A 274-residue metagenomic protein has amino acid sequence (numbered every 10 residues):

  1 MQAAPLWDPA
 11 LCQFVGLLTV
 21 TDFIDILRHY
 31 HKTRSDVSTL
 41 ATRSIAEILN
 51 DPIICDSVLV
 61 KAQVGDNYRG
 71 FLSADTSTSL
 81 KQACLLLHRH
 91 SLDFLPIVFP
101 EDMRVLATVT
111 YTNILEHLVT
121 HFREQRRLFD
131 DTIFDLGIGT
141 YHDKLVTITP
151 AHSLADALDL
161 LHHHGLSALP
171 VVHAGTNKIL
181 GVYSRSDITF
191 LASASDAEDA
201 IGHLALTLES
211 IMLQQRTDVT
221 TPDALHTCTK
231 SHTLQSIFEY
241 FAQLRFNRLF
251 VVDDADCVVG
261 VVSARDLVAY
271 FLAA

Functional and structural regions predicted by a protein language model:
M1-P9, D66-V105, H142-V146, H152-G175 (+3 more regions): Helix-loop-beta junctions that constitute the ligand-sensing/allosteric loops of cytosolic regulatory sensor domains
M1-T33: General structural concept
F14, I26, H31, I97 (+1 more regions): Contiguous N-terminal and early-domain "leader" segments and peripheral loops that mark the onset or edge of a domain
F14-V15, Y30, I179-L180, V259 (+1 more regions): Short secondary-structure boundary/hinge segments and terminal tails
V20-L72, Y111-T149, L158-D159, S184-E239 (+1 more regions): Tandem CBS (Bateman) regulatory domains
